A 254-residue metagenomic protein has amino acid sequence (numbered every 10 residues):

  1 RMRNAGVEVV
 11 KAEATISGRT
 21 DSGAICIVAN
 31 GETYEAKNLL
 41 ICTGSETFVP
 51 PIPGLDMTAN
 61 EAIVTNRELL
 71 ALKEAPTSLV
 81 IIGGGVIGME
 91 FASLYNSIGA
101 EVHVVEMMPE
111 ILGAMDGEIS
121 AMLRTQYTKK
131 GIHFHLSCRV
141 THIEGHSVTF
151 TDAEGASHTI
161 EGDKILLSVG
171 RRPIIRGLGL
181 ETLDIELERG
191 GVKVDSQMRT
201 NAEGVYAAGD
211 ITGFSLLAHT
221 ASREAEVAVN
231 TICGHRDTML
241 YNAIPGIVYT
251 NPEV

Functional and structural regions predicted by a protein language model:
R1-A5: An accessory alpha-helical subdomain
V7-K11, S17, S22-G23, V28-A62: Glycine/serine-rich phosphate-binding loop and adjoining beta1-alpha1 elements at the start of nucleotide-handling
E8-K11, T15-V28, I98-S196: A Rossmann-like FAD-binding core segment of flavoenzymes
K11, A36, N60, A75-S78 (+4 more regions): Phosphate-coordination loops involved in phosphoryl transfer and adenosine-cofactor binding
A12, A36, V49-P51, M89-E90 (+3 more regions): Glycine/Thr-rich phosphate-binding loops of Rossmann-like dinucleotide-binding domains
I41, I82-G83: Conserved N-terminal Rossmann-fold NAD(P)-binding element of oxidoreductases
T58-A75, T159-M239: FAD-site-proximal beta/loop scaffold in flavoenzymes
L70-A71, P76-V80, V86-F150, A156 (+2 more regions): Rossmann-like dinucleotide-binding cores of NAD(P)H-dependent redox enzymes
